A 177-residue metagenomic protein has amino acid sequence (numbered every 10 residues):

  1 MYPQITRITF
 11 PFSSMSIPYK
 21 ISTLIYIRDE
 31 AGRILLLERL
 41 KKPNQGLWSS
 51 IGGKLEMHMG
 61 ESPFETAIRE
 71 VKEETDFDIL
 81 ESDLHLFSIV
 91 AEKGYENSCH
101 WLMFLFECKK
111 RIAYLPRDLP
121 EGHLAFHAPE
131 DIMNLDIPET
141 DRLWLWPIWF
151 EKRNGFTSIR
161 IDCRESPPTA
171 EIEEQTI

Functional and structural regions predicted by a protein language model:
Y2-F10: Short Pro/Gly-enriched beta-strand edge/turn motifs at strand-loop
T9-L35, L55: Conserved N-terminal beta-strand and adjoining loop/helix that marks the start of the Nudix/MutT-like hydrolase domain
S13, F87-Y95: Short, solvent-exposed loop/turn elements at beta->coil junctions and helix N-caps that rim active or binding pockets
Y26, L36, M103-E107, F126: Conserved hydrophobic/aromatic beta-strand scaffold that supports enzyme active sites
R33-K72, E173-I177: Conserved Nudix-box catalytic region and its N-terminal flanking loop in Nudix hydrolases and closely related
D78-S88: A short coil-to-beta-strand element that immediately follows conserved catalytic motifs
E92-L115, W146-K152: Active-site-adjacent beta-strand/loop module that shapes the phosphate/pyrophosphate-binding cleft
E107, L115-I148, P167-I177: NUDIX/MutT-family hydrolases
